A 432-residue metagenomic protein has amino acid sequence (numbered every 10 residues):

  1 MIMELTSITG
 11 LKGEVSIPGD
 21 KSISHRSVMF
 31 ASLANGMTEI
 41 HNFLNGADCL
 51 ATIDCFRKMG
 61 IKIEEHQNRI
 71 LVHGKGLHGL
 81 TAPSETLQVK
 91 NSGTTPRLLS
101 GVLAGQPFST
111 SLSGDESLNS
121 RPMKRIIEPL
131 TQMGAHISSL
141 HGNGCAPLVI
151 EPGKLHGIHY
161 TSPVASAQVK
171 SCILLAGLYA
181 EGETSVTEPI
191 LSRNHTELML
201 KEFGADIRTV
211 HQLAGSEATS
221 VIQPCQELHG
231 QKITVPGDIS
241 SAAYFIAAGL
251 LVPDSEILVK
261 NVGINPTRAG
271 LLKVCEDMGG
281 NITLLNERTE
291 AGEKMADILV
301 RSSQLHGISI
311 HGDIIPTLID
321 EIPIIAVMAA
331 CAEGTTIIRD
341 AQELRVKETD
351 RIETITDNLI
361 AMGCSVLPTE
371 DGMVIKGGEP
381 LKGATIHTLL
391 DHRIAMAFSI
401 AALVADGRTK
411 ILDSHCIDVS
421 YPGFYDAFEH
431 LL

Functional and structural regions predicted by a protein language model:
M1-L432: Structural preference for solvent-exposed beta-strand-turn elements and adjacent flexible terminal/loop segments within
